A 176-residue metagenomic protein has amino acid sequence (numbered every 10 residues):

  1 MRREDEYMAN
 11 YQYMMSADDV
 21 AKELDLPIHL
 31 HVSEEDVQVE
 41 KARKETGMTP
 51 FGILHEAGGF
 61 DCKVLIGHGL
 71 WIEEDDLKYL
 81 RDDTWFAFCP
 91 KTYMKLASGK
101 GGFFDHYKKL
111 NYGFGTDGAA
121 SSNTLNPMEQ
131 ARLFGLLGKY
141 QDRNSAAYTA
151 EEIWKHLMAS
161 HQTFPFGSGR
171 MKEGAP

Functional and structural regions predicted by a protein language model:
M1-W85, L96-Y112, G169: Histidine/acidic residue-rich metal-binding segments in metalloenzymes
E34, P90-K95, D117-A120: Short, acidic/turn-prone active-site loops that include or flank metal/cofactor- and phosphate-binding residues
E56-G59, K63, F104-P176: His/Asp/Glu-enriched, well-ordered alpha-helical/loop segment that forms or immediately abuts the divalent-metal
G69, C89, F134-L136: Generic beta-structure capping elements
